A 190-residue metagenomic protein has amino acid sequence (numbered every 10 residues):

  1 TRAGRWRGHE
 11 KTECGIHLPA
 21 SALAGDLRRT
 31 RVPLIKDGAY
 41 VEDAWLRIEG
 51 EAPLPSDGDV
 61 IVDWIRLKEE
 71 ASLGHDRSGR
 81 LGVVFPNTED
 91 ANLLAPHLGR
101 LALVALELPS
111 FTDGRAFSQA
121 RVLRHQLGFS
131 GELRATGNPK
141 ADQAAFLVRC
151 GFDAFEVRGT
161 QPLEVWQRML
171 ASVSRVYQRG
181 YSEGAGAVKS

Functional and structural regions predicted by a protein language model:
G15-P19, G25-E70: N-terminal, charge-rich interaction modules
V60-V62, G79-V83, A102-L106, G131-A135 (+1 more regions): Hydrophobic faces of well-ordered beta-strands that scaffold small-molecule active sites in alpha/beta enzyme cores
L67-A71, F111-V122, E164-S172: Active-site-adjacent beta->alpha loops and helix N-cap segments on the catalytic face of soluble alpha/beta enzymes
R80-L123: Glycine/Thr-rich beta-alpha phosphate-binding loop at enzyme active sites
N87, S130-A141: Glycine-rich beta-to-alpha transition loops that act as phosphate-gripper elements at the mouths of alpha/beta enzyme
N92-P96, K140-D153: Catalytic cores of alpha/beta
F152-L170: Glycine-rich phosphate-binding active-site loops on the catalytic face of alpha/beta enzymes
E164-K189: C-terminal helical cap(s) of enzyme catalytic domains, especially alpha/beta-barrels
